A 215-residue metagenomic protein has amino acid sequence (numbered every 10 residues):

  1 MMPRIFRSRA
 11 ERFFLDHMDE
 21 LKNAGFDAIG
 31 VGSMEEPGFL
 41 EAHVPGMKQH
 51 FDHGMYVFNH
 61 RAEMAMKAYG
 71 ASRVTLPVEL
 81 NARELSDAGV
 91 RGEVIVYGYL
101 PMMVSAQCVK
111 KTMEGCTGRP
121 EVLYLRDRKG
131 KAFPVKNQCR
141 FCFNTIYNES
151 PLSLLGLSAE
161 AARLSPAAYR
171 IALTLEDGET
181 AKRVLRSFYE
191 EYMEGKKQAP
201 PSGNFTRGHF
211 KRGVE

Functional and structural regions predicted by a protein language model:
M1-A65, Y69-E215: Active-site pocket-lining/capping segments in soluble small-molecule metabolic enzymes
